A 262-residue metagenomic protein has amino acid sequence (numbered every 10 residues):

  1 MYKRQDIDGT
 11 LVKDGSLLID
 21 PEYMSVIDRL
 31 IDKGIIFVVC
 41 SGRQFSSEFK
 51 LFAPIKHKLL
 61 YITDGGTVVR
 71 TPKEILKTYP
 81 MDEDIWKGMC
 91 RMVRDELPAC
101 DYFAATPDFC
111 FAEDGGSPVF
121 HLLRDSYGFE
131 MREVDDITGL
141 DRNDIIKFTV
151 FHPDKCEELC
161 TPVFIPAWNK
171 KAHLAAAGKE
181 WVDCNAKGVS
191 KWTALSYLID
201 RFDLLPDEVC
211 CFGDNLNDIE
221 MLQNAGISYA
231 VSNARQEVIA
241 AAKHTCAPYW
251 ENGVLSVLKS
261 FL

Functional and structural regions predicted by a protein language model:
M1-Q5: Conserved small/polar residues in nucleotide/adenosyl-binding loops
L18-F120: Active-site phosphate-binding/coordination module
L30, G65, F148, L222 (+2 more regions): Residue-level signal for inorganic ion chemistry
G34-V38, H57-L59, I146-K147, D207-E208 (+1 more regions): Short active-site oxyanion
I55-H57, G65, A167-K170, N224-A225 (+1 more regions): Short, structured coil segments at secondary-structure junctions
M92, A99-F212, D218-N224, N233: Conserved acidic, metal-coordinating active-site core of Asp-based, Mg2+-dependent phosphoryl-transfer enzymes
N224, S228, S232-L262: Asp-based, Mg2+/Mn2+-dependent phosphohydrolase catalytic module
